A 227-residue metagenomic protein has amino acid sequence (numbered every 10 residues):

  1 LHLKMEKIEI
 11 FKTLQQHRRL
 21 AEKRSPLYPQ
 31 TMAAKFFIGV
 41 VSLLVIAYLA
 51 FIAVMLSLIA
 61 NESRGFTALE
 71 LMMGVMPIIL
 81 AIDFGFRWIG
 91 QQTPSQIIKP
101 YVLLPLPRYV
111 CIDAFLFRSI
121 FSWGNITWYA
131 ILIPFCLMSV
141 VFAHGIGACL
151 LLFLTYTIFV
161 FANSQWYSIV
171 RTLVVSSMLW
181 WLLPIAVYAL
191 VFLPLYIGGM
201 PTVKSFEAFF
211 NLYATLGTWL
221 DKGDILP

Functional and structural regions predicted by a protein language model:
H2-I98, R108-P227: Hydrophobic alpha-helical transmembrane segments of membrane proteins
